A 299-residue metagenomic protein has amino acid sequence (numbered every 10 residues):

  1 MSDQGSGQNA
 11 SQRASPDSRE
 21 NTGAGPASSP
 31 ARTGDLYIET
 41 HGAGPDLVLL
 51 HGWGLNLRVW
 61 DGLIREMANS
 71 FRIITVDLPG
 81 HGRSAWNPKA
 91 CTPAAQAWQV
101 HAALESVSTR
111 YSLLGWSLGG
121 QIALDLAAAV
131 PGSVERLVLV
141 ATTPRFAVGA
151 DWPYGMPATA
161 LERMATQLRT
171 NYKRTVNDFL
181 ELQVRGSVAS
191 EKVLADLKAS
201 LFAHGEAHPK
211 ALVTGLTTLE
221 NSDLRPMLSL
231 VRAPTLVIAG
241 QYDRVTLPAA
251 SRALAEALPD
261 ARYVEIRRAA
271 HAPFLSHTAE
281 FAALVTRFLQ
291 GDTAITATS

Functional and structural regions predicted by a protein language model:
G34-K89: Conserved HGGG/HGGXW glycine-rich cap/lid loop of the alpha/beta-hydrolase fold
A95-Y111: Conserved acidic catalytic loop of the alpha/beta-hydrolase fold
G115-G119, A123: Gly/Ala-rich beta-loop-alpha elbow adjacent to hydrolase catalytic centers
A128, V134-L168: Flexible "cap/lid" loop of the alpha/beta hydrolase fold
R169-S222, P226-M227: Conserved alpha/beta-hydrolase catalytic His-Asp/Glu region
V231, V237-A239: Short beta-strand/loop motif that positions the catalytic acidic residue of the alpha/beta-hydrolase fold
Y242-T246: Acidic catalytic loop of the alpha/beta-hydrolase fold
A261-S299: Catalytic active-site module of serine/aspartate enzymes centered on a nucleophile-bearing elbow/loop
